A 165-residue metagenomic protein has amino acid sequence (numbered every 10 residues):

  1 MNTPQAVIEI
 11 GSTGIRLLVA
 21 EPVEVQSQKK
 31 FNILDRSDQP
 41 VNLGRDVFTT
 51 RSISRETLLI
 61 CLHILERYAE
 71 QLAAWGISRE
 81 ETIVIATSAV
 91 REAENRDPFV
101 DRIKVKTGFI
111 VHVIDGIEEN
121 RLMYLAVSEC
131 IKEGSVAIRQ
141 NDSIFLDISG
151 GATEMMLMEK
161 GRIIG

Functional and structural regions predicted by a protein language model:
M1-F31, V127, E133-G165: Gly/Thr-rich phosphate-binding beta-strand-loop-beta motif of the actin/hexokinase/Hsp70
N2-I110: Conserved phosphate-binding loops in N-terminal lobes of ATP-dependent enzymes of the actin/Hsp70/sugar-kinase
V47, S78-V84, M123-I131, T153-K160: Noncatalytic linker/hinge segments flanking ATPase motor cores
T82-I83, T87, A93, V100-I148: Active-site neighborhood for divalent-cation/phosphate handling
